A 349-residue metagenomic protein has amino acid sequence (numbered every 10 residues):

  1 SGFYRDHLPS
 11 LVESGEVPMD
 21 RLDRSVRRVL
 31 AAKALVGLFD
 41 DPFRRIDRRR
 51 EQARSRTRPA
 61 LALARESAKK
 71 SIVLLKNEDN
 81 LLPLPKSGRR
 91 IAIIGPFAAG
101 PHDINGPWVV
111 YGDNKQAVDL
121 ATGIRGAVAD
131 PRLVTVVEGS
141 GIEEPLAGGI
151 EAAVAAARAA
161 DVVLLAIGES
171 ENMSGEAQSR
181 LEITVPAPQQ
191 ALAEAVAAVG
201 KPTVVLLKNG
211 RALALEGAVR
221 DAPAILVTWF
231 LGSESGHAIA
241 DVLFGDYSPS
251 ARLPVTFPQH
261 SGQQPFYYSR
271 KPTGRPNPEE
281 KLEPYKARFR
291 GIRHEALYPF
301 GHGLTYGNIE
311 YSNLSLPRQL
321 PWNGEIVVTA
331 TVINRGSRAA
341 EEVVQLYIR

Functional and structural regions predicted by a protein language model:
G2-A121, R125-D130, K208-E341, Q345-R349: Secreted, periplasmic, or luminal enzymes acting at the cell surface/secretory milieu
H102-G106, I167-P186: Glycine/threonine-rich flexible loop motifs
W108-K115, E138-I150, S174-L181: Acidic/histidine-rich helix-loop elements that form or flank divalent-metal/phosphate-binding sites at the catalytic
T122-A156: Conserved SGNH/GDSL esterase-like catalytic core that processes O-acyl groups on lipids and polysaccharides
R125, A193-K201: Surface-exposed amphipathic alpha-helices with a cationic face
P131-R132, V199-T203, A222-P223: A short helix->loop->beta-strand "cap" motif at the edges of active sites that frequently abuts
A160: An anion/phosphate-binding loop that grips the pyrophosphate of nucleotide cofactors and donors
